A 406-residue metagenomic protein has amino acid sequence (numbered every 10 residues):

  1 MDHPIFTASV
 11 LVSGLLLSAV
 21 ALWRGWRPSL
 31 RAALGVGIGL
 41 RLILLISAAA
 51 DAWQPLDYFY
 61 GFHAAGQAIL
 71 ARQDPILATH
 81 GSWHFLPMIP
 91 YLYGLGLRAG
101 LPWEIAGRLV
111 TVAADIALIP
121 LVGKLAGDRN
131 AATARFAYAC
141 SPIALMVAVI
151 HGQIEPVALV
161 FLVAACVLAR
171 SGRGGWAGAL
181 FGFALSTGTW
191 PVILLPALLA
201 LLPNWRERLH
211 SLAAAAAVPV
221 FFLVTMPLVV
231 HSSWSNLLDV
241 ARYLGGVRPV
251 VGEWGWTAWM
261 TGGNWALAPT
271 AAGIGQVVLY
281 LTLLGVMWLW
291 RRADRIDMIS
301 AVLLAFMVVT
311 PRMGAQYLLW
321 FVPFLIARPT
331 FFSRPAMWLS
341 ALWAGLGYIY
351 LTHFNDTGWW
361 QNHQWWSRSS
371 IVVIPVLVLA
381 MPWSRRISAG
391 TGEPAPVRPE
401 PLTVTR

Functional and structural regions predicted by a protein language model:
M1-D239, V247, A272-R406: Multi-pass membrane glycosyltransferase architecture that uses lipid-linked
R242-G275: Membrane-lumen/periplasm interface segments of multi-pass, membrane-embedded glycan/lipid transferases
